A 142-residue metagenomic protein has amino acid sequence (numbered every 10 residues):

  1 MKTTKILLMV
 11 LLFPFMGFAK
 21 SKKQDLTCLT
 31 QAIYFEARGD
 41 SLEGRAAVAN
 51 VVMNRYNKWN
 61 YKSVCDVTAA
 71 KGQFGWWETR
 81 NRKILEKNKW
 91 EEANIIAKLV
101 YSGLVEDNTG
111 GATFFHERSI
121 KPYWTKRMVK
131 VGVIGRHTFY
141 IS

Functional and structural regions predicted by a protein language model:
K2-M9: Sec-dependent signal peptide recognition, specifically the positively charged N-region followed immediately by
V10-A19: Hydrophobic h-region of N-terminal signal peptides that target proteins for export in Gram-negative bacteria
F18-S142: Bacterial extracytoplasmic/cell-wall-associated proteins, especially those involved in peptidoglycan
